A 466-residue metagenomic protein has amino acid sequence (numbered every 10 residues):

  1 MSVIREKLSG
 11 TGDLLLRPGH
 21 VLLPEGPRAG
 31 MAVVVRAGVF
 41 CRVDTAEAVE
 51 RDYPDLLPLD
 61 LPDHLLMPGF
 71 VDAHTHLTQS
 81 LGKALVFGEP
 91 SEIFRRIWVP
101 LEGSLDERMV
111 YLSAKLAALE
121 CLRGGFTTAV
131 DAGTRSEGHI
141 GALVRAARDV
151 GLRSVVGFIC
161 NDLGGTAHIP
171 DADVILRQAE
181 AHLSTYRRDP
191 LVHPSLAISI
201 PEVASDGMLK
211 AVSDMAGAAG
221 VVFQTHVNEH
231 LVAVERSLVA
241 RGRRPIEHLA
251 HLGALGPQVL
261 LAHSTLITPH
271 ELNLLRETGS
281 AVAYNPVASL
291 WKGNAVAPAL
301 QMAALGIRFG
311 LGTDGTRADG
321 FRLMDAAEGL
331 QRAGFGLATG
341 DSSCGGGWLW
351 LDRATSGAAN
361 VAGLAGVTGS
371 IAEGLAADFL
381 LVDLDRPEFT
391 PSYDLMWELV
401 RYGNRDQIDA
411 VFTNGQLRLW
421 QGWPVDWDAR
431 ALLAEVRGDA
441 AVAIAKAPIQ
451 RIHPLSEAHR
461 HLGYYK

Functional and structural regions predicted by a protein language model:
M1-M31, V35-C41, D52, D352-K466: Active-site microenvironment of metallo-dependent hydrolases
S9-P18, E50-R96, K115, L119-R123: Replace "His-x-His-based motif
G19, V33, G38, D63 (+15 more regions): Divalent metal-coordination and catalytic microenvironments
L81-L112, G151, F158, L163-D173 (+3 more regions): Active-site gating loops and adjacent loop-to-helix segments of metal-dependent hydrolytic enzymes
K83-L152, I175-R188, R437-P448: Alpha-helical scaffold segments that flank or form the walls of functional sites
G138-T265, H270-L272: Metal-coordinating catalytic core of metallo-dependent amide/deamination hydrolases
H251-Q258, L300-R386: His/Asp/Glu-enriched, well-ordered alpha-helical/loop segment that forms or immediately abuts the divalent-metal
P269-H270, R276-G312: A conserved active-site cap/scaffold subdomain adjacent to cofactor or substrate pockets
